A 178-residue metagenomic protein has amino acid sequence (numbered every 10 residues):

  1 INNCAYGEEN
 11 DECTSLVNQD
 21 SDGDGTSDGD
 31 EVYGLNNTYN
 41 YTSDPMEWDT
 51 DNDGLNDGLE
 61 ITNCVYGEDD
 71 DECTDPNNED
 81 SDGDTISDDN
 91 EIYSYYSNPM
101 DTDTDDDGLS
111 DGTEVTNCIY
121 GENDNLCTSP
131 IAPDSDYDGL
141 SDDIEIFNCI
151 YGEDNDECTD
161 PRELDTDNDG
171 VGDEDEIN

Functional and structural regions predicted by a protein language model:
I1-N178: Extracellular calcium-associated, cysteine-rich motifs in secreted modular proteins
